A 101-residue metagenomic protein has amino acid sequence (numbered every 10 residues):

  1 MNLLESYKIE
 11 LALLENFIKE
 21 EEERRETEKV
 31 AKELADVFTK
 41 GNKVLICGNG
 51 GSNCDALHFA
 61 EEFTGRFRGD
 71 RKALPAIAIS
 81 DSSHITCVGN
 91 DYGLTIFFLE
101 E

Functional and structural regions predicted by a protein language model:
M1-E22: Generic N-terminal amphipathic, Lys/Arg-enriched alpha-helix
Y7, L11, A31, A60: Short amphipathic alpha-helical/adjacent loop interface patches that line ligand and macromolecule-binding sites
K19-K40: A short, well-structured juxtamembrane/interface segment
E33-E101: Glycine-rich, small/polar surface segments that engage phosphate groups of diverse ligands
